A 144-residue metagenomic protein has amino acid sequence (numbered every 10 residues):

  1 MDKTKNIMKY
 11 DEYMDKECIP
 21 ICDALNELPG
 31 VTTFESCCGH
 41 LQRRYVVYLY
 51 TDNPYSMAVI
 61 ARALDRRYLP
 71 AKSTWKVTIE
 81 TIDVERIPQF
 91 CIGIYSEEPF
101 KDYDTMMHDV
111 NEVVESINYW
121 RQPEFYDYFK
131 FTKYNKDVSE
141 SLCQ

Functional and structural regions predicted by a protein language model:
M1-Q144: Structured alpha/beta or helical-core interaction and ligand-binding surfaces enriched in interleaved
